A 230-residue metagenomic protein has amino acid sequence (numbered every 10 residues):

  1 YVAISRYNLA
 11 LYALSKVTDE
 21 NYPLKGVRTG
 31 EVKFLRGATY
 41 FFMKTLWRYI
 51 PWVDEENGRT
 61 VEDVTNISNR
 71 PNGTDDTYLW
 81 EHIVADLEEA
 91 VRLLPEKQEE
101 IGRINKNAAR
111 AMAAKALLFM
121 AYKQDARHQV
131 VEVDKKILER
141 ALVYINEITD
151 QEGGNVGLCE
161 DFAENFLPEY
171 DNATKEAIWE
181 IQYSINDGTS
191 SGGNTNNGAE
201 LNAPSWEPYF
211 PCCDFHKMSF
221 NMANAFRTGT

Functional and structural regions predicted by a protein language model:
Y1, I50, W80, E88-E89 (+1 more regions): An aromatic- and glycine-enriched ligand-binding surface/loop that stacks and positions planar moieties
Y1-W47, S68-E81, D86-I101: Conserved, well-structured interaction surfaces
Y22, W52, G58, Q98 (+2 more regions): Residue-level detector of alpha-helical recognition elements and their boundaries
K44-E56: Short, well-structured active-site flanking segments
L46, V61, K123: Flexible, glycine-rich phosphate/dinucleotide-binding loops and adjacent beta-alpha linkers at cofactor/substrate
E55-I67: Short linear capping/connector segments at secondary-structure termini
E56-R59, Q98, F162, Y183-I185: Short, flexible loop/turn elements at secondary-structure junctions
T65-T74, H128-V133: Second-shell loop/turn segments in exported
